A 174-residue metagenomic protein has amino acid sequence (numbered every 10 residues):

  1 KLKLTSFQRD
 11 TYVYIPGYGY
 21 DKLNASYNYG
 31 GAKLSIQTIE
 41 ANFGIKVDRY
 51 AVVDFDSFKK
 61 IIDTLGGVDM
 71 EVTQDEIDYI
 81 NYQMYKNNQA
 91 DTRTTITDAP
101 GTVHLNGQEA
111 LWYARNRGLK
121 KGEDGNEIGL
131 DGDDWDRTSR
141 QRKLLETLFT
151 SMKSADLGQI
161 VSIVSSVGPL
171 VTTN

Functional and structural regions predicted by a protein language model:
K1-A32, D134-R137, F149: Extracytoplasmic strand-loop-helix segments at the start of, or within, the mature domains of secreted/periplasmic
K3, Q8-T11, I15-D21, L105 (+1 more regions): C-terminal solvent-exposed extensions
L4-S6, R49-V52, W112-Y113: Structural recognition of the beta-strand scaffold that forms the well-ordered cores of secreted hydrolase catalytic
R9-V13, S57, I96-T102: Intrinsically disordered, low-complexity boundary segments flanking structured domains
P16-K22, G44, K120-I128: Acidic/histidine-rich, surface-exposed loop or edge segments in extracytoplasmic proteins
Y20, N24, A32-E40, F55-K59 (+5 more regions): Extracytoplasmic/secreted envelope proteins and their assembly/folding machinery, especially bacterial periplasmic
Y29-T97, T173-N174: Amphipathic, coiled-coil-like alpha-helical scaffolding segments used for oligomerization/assembly
D63-Q159: Flexible, polar/acidic helix-loop-strand segments at domain edges
